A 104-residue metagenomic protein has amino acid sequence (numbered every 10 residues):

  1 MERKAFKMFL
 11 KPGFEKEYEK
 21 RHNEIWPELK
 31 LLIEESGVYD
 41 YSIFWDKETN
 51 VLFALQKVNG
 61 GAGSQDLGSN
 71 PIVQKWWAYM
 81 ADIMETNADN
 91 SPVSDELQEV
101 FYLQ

Functional and structural regions predicted by a protein language model:
M1-E2, D46: Short, flexible turn/loop "capping" segments at secondary-structure junctions
E2-K16: Short glycine-/aliphatic-rich beta-strand segments at the starts of folded cytosolic domains
F6, Y18, H22, A54: Hydrophobic pocket/interface hotspot
P12-G13, P27-L32, E85-L97, F101-Q104: Charge-dense, helix-prone N-terminal extensions
F14-Y39: Short amphipathic alpha-helical segments
E15, L52, G63-Q65: Intrinsically disordered, low-complexity acidic/polar segments
K30-F53, K57-N59: Short, glycine- and small/hydrophobic-rich beta-strand elements in well-ordered beta-sheets
S36-Y39, V58-D95: An amphipathic, aromatic/His-enriched active-site/gating alpha helix that lines ligand/cofactor pockets
